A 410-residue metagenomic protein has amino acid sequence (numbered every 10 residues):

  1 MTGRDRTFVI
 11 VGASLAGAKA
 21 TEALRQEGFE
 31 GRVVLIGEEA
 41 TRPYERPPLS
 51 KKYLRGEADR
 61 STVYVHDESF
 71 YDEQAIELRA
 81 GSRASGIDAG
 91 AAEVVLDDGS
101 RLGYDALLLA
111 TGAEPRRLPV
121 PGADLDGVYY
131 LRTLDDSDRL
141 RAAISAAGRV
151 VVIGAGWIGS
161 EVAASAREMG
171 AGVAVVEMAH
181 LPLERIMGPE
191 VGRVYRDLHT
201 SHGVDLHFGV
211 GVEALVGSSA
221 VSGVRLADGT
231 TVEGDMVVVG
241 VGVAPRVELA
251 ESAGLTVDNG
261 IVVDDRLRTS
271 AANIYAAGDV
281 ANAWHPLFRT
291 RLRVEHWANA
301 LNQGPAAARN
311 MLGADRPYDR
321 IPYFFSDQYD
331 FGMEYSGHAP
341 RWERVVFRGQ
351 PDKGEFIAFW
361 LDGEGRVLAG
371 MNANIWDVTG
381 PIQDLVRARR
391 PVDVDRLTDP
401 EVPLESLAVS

Functional and structural regions predicted by a protein language model:
T2-E77, S165-I186, P381: Beta1-alpha1 glycine-rich phosphate/pyrophosphate-binding loop at the start of Rossmann-like nucleotide-binding domains
T2-T7, Q26, V280-G380: Mid-to-C-terminal Rossmann-like scaffold of FAD/NAD(P)H-dependent oxidoreductases
T2-V9, Y64-V151, R225-A227, V238-G240 (+2 more regions): FAD-binding core/adjacent interface of flavoenzyme oxidoreductases
G12-A16, E38, R132-T133, I153-I158: Glycine-rich Rossmann-fold phosphate-binding loop(s) that bind the pyrophosphate of adenine dinucleotide cofactors
E30-R32, D72, L78-L96, L102 (+1 more regions): A Rossmann-like FAD-binding core segment of flavoenzymes
D124-A147, G217-R225, T230-A306: FAD-site-proximal beta/loop scaffold in flavoenzymes
R139-M187, V221: Rossmann-like NAD(P)H-binding beta-loop-alpha module
L140, P391-S410: Cysteine/selenocysteine-centered motifs that mediate thiol-based redox chemistry or coordinate metal-sulfur cofactors
